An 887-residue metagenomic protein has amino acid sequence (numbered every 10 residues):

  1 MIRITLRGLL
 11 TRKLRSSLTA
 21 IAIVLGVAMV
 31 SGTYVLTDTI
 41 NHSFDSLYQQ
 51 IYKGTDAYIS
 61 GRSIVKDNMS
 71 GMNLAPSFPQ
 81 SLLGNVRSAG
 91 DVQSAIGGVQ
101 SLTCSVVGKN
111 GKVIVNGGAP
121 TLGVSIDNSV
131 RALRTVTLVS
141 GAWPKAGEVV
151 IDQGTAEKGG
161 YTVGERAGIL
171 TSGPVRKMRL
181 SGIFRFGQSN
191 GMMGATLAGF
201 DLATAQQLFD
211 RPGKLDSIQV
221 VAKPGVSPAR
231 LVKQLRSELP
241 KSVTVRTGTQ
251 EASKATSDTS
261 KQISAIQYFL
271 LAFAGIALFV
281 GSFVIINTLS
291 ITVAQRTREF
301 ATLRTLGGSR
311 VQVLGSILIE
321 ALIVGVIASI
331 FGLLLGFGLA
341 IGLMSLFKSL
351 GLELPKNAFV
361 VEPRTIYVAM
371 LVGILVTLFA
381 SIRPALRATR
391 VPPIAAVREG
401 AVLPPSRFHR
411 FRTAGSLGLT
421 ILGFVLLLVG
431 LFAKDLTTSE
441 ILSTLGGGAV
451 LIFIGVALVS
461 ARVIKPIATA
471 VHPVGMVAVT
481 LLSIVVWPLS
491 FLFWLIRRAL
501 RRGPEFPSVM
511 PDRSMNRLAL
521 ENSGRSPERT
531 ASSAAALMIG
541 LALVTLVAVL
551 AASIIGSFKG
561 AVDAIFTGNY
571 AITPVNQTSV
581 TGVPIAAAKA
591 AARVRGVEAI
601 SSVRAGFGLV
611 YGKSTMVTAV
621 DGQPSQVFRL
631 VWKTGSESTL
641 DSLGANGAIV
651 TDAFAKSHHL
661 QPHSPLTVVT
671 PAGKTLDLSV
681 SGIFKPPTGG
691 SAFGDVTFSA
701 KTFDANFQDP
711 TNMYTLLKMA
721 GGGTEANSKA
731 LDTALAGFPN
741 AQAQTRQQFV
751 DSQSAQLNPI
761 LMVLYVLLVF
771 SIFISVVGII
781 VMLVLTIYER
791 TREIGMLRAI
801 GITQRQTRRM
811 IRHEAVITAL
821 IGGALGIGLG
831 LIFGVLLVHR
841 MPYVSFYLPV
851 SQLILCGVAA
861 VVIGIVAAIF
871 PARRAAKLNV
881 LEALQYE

Functional and structural regions predicted by a protein language model:
T11-L18, Q234, A265-Y268, R364 (+5 more regions): Alpha-helical transmembrane segments, especially those used as permease/efflux helices and single-pass anchors
K13-I40, Q262-R298, L322-F331, L335 (+9 more regions): Hydrophobic alpha-helical transmembrane segments of multi-pass inner-membrane transport and secretion
S16, A20-P120, A142, E157 (+8 more regions): Hydrophobic, regular-secondary-structure patches
F44-L47, K241-I276, A294, S443-G448 (+3 more regions): Peri-transmembrane interface segments
S81-L82, L102-R246, A588, A592 (+1 more regions): Basic-flanked hydrophobic alpha-helices used for secretion and membrane insertion
N287, I323-E353, T365-R390, L419-K434 (+5 more regions): Small-residue-rich transmembrane alpha-helices
R462-A478, L489-G644, I649-D652, S664-P665: Juxtamembrane segments of multi-pass membrane proteins
